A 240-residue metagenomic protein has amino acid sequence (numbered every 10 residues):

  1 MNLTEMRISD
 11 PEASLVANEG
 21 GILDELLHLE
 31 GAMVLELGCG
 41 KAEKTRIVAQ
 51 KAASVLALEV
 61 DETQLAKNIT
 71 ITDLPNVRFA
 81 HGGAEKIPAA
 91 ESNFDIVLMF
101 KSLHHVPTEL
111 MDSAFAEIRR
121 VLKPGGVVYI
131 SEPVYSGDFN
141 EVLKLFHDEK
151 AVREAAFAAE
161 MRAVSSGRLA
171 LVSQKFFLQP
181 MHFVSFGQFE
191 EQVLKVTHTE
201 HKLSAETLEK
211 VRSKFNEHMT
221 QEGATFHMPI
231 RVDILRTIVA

Functional and structural regions predicted by a protein language model:
M1-A17: Class I SAM-dependent methyltransferase Rossmann-like catalytic core, especially the SAM/SAH-binding loop
E12-A32: Conserved alpha-helix/loop element of class I SAM-dependent methyltransferases that forms part of the SAM/SAH-binding
L35, G40-K86: Class I SAM-dependent methyltransferase SAM/SAH-binding core
E85-V97: A short acidic, Gly/Pro-enriched loop at the edge of an enzyme's catalytic core that lines a small-molecule cofactor
D95-L110: A short SAM/SAH-binding and catalytic strip from SAM-dependent methyltransferases
D112-P124: A short glycine-rich, Lys/Arg-flanked "PGG" loop and its adjoining helix->strand segment in the class I
V127-A155: Conserved class I S-adenosyl-L-methionine
G167-A240: Conserved Class I S-adenosyl-L-methionine
